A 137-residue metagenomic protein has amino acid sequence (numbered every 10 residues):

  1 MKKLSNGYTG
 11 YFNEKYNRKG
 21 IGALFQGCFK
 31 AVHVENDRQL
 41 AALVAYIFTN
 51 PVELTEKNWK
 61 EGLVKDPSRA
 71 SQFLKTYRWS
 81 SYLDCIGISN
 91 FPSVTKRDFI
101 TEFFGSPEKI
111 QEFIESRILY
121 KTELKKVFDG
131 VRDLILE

Functional and structural regions predicted by a protein language model:
M1-E137: Short Pro-Cys-Gly-centered "Cys-loop" motif that presents a nucleophilic cysteine in a tight turn
